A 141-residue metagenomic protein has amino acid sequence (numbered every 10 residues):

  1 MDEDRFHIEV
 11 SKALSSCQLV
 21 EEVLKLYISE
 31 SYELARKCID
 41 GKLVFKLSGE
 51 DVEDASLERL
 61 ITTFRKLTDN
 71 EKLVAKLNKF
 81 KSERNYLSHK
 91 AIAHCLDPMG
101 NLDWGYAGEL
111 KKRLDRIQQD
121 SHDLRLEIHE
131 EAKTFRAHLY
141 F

Functional and structural regions predicted by a protein language model:
M1-A55, E71-K72, N78, H89 (+1 more regions): Amphipathic alpha-helical interface elements
M1-R5, R65, Y106-E109: Short amphipathic alpha-helical segments at helix-loop
E50-E53, L57-L60, H94, N101: N-proximal short alpha-helices
R59-V74: Short, solvent-exposed, charged loop/turn and helix-capping segments that join or cap alpha-helices on peripheral
F64-T68, K81, Q118, H122 (+2 more regions): Generic secondary-structure transition motif, activating predominantly at the C-termini of alpha-helices
K72-E127: Charge-enriched, short contiguous segments at helix-coil
